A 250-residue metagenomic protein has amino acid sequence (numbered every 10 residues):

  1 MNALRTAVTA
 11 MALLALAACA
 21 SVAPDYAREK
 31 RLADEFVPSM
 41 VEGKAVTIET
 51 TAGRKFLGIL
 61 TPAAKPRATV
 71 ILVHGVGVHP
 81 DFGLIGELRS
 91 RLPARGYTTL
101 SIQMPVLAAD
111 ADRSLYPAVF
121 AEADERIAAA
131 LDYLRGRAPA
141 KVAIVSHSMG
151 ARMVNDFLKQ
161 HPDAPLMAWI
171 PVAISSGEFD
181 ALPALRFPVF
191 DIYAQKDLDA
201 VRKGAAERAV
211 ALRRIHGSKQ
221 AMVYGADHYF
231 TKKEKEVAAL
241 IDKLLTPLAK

Functional and structural regions predicted by a protein language model:
M1-M11: Bacterial N-terminal signal peptides that target proteins for export
V22-A63: N-terminal cap/lid segment of alpha/beta-hydrolase-fold proteins
K55, P62-G96, L100-S101: Short, surface-exposed "cap/lid" segments of acyl-processing enzymes
L84, D112-R137: Alpha/beta-hydrolase active-site loop
D132-F187: Primarily recognizes the serine-hydrolase "nucleophile elbow" in alpha/beta-hydrolase and SGNH/GDSL folds
M167-F230: The feature captures the conserved acid-bearing segment of alpha/beta-hydrolase catalytic domains
G217-K250: C-terminal catalytic histidine-bearing segment of alpha/beta-hydrolase fold enzymes
